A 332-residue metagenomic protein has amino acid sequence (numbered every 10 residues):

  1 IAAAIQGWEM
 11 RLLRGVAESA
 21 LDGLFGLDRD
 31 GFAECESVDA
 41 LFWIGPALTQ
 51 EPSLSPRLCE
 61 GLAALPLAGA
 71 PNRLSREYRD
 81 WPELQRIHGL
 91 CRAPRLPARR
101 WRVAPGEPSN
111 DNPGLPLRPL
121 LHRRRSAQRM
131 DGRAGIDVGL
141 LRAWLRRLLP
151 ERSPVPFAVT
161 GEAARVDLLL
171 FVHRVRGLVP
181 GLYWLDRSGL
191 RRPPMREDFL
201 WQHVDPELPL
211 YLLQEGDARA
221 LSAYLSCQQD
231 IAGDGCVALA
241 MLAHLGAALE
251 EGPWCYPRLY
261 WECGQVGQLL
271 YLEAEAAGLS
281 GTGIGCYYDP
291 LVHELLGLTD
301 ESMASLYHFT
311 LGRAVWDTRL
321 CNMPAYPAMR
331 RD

Functional and structural regions predicted by a protein language model:
I1-D332: Acidic, surface-exposed loops and disordered segments
